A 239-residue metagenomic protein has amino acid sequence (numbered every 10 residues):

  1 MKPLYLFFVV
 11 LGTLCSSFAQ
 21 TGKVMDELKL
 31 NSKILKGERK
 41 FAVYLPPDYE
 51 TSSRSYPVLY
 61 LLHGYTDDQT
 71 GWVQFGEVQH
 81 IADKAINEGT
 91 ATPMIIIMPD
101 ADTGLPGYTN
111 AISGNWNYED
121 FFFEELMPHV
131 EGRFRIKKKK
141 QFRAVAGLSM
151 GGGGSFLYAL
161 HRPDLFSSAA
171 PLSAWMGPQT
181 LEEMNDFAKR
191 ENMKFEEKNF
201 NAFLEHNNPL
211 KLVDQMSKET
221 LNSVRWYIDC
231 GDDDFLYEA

Functional and structural regions predicted by a protein language model:
M1-V24: Bacterial Sec-dependent N-terminal signal peptides
Q20-A239: Non-catalytic cap/lid and distal C-terminal segments of serine-dependent acyl enzymes
